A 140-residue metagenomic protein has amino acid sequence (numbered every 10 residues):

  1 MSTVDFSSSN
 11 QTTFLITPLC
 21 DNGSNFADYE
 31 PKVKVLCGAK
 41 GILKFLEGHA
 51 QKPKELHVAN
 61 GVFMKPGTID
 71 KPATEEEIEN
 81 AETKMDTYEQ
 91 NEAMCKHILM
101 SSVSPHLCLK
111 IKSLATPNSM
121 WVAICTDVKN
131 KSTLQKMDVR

Functional and structural regions predicted by a protein language model:
M1-R140: N-terminal Lys/Arg-enriched interaction segments
